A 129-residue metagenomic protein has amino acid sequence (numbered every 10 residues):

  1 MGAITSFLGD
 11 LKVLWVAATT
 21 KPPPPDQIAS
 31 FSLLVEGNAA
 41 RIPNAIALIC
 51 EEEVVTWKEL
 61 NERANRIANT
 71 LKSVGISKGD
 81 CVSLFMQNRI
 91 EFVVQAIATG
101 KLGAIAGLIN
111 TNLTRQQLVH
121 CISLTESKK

Functional and structural regions predicted by a protein language model:
M1-I28: Flexible, non-catalytic linker and terminal segments flanking ANL/adenylate-forming cores
F7-L8, A39-N44: A short, compositionally biased
P23-I28, E36, N44-G100, T114-V119 (+1 more regions): Conserved AMP-binding/adenylate-forming core of the ANL superfamily
F31: Conserved donor sugar-nucleotide recognition element shared by glycan-biosynthetic enzymes
G103: Structured binding elements
I109-T111: Short beta->alpha connector loops at strand-helix junctions that form conserved, small/polar/Pro-enriched
T125-K128: Active-site charged/polar residues at nucleotide-handling catalytic sites that mediate phosphoryl, nucleotidyl
